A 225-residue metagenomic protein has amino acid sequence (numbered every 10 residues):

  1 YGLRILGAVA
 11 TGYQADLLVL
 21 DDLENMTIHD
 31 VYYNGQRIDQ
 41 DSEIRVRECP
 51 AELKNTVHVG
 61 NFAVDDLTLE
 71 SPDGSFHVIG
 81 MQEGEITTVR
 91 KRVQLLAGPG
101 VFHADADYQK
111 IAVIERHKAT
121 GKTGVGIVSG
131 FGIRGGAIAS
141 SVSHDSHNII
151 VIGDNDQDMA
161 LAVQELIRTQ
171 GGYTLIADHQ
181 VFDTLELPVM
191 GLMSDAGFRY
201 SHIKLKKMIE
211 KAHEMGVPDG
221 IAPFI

Functional and structural regions predicted by a protein language model:
Y1-I225: Active-site microenvironment of metallo-dependent hydrolases
